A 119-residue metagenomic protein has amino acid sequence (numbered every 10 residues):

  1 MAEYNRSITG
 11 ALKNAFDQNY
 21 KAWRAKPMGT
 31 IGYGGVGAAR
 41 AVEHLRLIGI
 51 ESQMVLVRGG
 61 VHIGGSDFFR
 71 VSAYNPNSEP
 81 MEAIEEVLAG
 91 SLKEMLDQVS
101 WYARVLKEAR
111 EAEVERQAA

Functional and structural regions predicted by a protein language model:
M1-R58: Helix-loop-strand module that forms the ligand-binding subsite of alpha/beta enzymes
V57-A119: Glycine-rich phosphate/pyrophosphate-binding loop and the adjoining helix
